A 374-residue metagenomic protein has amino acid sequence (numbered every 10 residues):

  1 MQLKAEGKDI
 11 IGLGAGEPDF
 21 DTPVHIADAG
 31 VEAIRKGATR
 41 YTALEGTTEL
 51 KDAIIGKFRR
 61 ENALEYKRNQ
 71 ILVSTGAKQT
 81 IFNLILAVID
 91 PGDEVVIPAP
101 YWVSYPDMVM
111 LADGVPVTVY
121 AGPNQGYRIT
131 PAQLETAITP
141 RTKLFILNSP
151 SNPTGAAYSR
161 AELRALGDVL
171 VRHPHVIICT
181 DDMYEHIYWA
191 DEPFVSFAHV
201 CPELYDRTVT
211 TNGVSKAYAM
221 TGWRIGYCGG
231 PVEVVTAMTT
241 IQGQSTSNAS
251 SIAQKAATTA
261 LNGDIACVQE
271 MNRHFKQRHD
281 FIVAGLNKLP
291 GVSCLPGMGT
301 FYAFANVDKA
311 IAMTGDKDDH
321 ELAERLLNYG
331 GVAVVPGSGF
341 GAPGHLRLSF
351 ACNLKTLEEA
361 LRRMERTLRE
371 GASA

Functional and structural regions predicted by a protein language model:
M1, I55, R59, I85-L86: Generic structural signal for well-ordered alpha-helical scaffold segments
L3-I11, E17-A33, L64-A374: PLP-dependent class I/II
A38: Flexible nucleotide-interacting loop at or near the entrance of a catalytic core
Y41-S74: Conserved N-terminal alpha-helix of the aminotransferase class I/II PLP-enzyme fold
